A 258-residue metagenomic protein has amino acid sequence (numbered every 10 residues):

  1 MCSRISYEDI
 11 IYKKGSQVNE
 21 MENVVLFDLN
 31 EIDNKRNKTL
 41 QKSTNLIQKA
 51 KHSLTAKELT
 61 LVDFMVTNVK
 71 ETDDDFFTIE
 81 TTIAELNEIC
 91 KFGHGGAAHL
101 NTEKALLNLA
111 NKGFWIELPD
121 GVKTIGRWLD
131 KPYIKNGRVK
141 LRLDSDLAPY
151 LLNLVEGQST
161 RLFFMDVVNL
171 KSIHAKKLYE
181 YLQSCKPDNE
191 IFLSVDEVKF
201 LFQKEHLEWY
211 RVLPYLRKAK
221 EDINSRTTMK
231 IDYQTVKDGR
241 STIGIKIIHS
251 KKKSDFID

Functional and structural regions predicted by a protein language model:
C2-D258: Charged, alpha-helix-forming regions
